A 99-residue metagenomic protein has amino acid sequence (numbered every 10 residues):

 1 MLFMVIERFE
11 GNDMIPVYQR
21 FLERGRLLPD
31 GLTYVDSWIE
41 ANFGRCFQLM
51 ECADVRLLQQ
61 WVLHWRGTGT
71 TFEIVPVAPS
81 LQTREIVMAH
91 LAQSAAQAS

Functional and structural regions predicted by a protein language model:
M1-V35, I39-G44, A53-L57, A78-S99: Short S/T/G/P-rich N-terminal loop/turn motif that feeds into the first structured element of a domain
L27, W65-G67: A generic structural signal for well-ordered alpha-helical segments
N42-R45, G67-G69: Short connector loops at helix/strand junctions that flank enzyme active sites, especially segments positioning acidic
Q48-L49: Conserved RNP beta-strands of RNA recognition motif
L58-W65: Short, electropositive alpha-helical surface patch
T68-P79: Conserved short beta-strand edge segments in small beta-sheet-based binding/regulatory domains
